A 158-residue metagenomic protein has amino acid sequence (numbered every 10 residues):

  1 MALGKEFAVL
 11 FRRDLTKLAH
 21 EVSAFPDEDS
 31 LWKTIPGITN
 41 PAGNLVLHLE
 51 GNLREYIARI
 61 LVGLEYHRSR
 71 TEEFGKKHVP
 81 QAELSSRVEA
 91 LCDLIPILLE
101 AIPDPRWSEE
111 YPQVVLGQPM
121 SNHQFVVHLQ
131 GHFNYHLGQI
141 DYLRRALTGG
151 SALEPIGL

Functional and structural regions predicted by a protein language model:
M1-A8: N-terminal leader segment of winged-helix/HTH proteins
A8-R12, T16, D29-E72, Q113-L158: Short, contiguous alpha-helical
E21-A24, E28, E55, R59 (+5 more regions): Amphipathic, soluble alpha-helical interaction motifs
K76-Q113, S121-N134: Acidic/histidine-rich alpha-helical segments that form the ligand environment of transition-metal centers
